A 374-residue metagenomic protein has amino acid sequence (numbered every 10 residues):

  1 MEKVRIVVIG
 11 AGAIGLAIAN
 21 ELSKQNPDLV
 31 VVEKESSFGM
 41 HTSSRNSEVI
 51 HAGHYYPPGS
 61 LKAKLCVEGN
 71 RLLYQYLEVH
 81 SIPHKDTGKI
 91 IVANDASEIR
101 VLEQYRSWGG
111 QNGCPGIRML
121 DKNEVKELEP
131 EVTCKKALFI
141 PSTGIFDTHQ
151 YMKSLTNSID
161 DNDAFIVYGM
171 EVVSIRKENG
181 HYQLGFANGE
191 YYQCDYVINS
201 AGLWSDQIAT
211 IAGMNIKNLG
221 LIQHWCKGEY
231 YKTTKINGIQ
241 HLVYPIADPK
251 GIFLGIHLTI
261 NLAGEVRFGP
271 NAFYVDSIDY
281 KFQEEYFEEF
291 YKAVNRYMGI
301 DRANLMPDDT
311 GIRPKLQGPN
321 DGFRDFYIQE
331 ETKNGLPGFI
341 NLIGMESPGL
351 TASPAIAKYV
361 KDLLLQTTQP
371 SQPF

Functional and structural regions predicted by a protein language model:
V4-V31: N-terminal Rossmann-like FAD-binding beta1-loop-alpha1 element of flavoenzymes
N20-E21, I50, I82-H84, Y192-Y196 (+1 more regions): Active-site substrate-recognition segment that forms the wall of the catalytic cavity or substrate channel
K24-R45: Glycine-rich FAD pyrophosphate-binding loop
E48-E124, C134, I256: Dinucleotide-binding Rossmann-like beta1-alpha1 core, especially the glycine-rich loop that anchors the ADP
Y55, T143-I145, P249, I340-A352: Glycine-rich phosphate/pyrophosphate-binding beta-alpha loops
P57-E68, V92-V101, F139-N157, V167 (+2 more regions): Short beta-strand to alpha-helix junction loop
L138-Y196, Q207, P354: Helical element adjacent to the flavin cofactor pocket in flavoenzyme catalytic cores
